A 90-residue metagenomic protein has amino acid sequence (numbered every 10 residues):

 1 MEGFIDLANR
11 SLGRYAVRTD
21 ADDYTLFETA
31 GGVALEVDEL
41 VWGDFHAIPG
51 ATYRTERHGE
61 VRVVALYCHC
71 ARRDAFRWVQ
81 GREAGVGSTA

Functional and structural regions predicted by a protein language model:
M1-E2, A34-L35, T55: Short coil-to-beta-strand transition motifs
M1-R10: Structural detector for short beta-strands of small beta-barrel domains
S11-V17: Short aromatic-glycine-enriched beta-strand elements
R18-F27: Short, structured beta-strand/loop micro-motifs enriched in basic residues and often containing a Trp
A30-F45: Short nucleic-acid-contacting surface segments enriched for D/E, G, S/T with interspersed K/R
H46-H58: Short, Lys/Arg- and Gly-enriched loop/turn segments at beta-strand edges
R57-A90: Glycine- and charge-enriched low-complexity intrinsically disordered segments
